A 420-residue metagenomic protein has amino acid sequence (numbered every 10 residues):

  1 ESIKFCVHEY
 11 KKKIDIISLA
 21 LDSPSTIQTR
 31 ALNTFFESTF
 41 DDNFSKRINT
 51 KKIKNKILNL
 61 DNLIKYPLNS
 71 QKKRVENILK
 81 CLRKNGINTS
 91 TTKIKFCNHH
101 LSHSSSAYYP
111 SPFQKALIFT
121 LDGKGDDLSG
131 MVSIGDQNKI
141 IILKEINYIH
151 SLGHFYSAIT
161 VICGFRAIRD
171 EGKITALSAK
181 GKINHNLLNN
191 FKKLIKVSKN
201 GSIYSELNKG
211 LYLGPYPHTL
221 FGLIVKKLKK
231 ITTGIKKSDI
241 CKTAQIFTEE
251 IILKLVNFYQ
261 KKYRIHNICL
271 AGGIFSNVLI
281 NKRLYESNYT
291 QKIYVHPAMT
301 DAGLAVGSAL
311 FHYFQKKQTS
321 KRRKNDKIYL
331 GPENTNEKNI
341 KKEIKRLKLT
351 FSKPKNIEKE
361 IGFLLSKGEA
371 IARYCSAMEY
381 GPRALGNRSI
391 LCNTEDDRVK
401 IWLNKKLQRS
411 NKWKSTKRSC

Functional and structural regions predicted by a protein language model:
E1, H8, K12-K13, L32-S45 (+11 more regions): Flexible beta->alpha loop and helix N-cap segments adjacent to enzyme active/binding sites
K13-L79, F96, S105-S106: Short beta-strand-loop/turn "lid" adjacent to the catalytic site in phosphate-handling enzymes
L19-L21, I268-N277: Glycine-rich beta-strand-to-loop/alpha-helix junction loops that act as flexible
K56-N62, G222-T243, E343-I344: Gly-rich Lys/Arg/Thr-decorated short loops/hinges at beta-loop-alpha junctions or inter-strand turns that position
I64-K72, I94-C97, K230, G234-E250: Short acidic-aromatic active-site loops that bind/stabilize oxyanions
S104, A244-T248, L304: A glycine-rich, Thr/Ser-enriched phosphate-binding loop motif common to dinucleotide/cofactor-binding enzymes
I159, I252, G273: Conserved hydrophobic/aromatic pocket- or pore-lining residues that grip, position, or stack substrates in active sites
K242-H266: Phosphate/ATP-binding catalytic cores across multiple sugar-kinase/actin-like superfamilies, primarily ASKHA
